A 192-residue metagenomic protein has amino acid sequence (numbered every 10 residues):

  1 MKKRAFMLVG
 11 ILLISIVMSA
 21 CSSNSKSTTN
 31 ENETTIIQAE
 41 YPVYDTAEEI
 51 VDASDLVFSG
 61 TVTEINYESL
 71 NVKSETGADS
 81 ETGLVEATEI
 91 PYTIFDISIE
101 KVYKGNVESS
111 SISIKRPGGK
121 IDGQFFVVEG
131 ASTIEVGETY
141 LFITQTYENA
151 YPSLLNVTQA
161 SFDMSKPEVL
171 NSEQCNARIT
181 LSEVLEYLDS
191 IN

Functional and structural regions predicted by a protein language model:
M1-S19: Sec-dependent bacterial lipoprotein signal peptides
M7, A20-F58, T63-E64, S74-E75 (+1 more regions): N-terminal, intrinsically disordered, polar/charged segments of Gram-positive cell-envelope systems that serve as
G10, A20-N30, G83-V85, E89 (+1 more regions): Netrin-like (NTR/C345C) domain of secreted extracellular proteins
P42-D45, A53-S59, E89-I94, V107-S111 (+2 more regions): Extracytoplasmic
E64-N71, Y103-G105: Short, conserved beta-turn/loop elements at beta-strand boundaries and strand-helix junctions
N71, E108, S153-L155: Short, solvent-exposed loop/turn and secondary-structure capping segments
T76-D122: OB-fold (S1/OB) nucleic-acid-binding surfaces
